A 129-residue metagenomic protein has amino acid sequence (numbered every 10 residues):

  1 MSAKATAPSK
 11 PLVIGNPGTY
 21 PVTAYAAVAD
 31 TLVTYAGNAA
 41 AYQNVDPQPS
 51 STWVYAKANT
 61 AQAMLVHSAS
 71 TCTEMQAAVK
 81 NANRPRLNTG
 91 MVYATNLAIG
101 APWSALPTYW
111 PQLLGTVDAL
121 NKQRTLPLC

Functional and structural regions predicted by a protein language model:
M1-C129: Glycan-processing catalytic domains of CAZymes
